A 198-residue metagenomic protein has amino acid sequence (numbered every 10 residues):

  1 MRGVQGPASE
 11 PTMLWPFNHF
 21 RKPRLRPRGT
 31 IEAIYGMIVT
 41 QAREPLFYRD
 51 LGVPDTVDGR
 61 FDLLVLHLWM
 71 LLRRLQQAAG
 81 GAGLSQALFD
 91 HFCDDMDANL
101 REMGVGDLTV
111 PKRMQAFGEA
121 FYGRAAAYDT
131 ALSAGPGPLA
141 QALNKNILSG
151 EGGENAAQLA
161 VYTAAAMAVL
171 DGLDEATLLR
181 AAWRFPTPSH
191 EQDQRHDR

Functional and structural regions predicted by a protein language model:
M1-T12: N-terminal amphipathic/basic-hydrophobic helices that include classical n-h-c signal peptides and signal-anchor
E10-R198: Surface/interface-facing alpha-helical segments and adjacent flexible terminal/loop regions used for partner/assembly
